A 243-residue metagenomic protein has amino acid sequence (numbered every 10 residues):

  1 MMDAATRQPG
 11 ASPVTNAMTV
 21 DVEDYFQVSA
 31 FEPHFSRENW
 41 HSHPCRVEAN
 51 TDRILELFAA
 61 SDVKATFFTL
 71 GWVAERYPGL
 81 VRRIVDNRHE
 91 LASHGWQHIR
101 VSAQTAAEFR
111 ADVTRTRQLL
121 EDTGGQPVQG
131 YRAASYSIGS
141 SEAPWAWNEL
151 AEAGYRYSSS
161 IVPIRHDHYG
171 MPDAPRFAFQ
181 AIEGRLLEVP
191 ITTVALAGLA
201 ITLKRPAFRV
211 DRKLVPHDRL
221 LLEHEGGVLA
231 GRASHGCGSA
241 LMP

Functional and structural regions predicted by a protein language model:
M2-G10, Q126-Q129, A133-A233: Active-site-adjacent pocket scaffolds in enzyme catalytic domains
D3-E90: Active-site beta->alpha N-cap acidic-glycine motif
N16, A65, A230-S239: Generic beta-sheet signal
T19, V28, C237-P243: Short acidic/histidine-rich active-site segments
E38-S42, R46, Q104-A111, A207-L214: Alpha-helix N-cap and loop-to-helix initiation/capping positions
V47, T51, Y77, F109 (+2 more regions): Aromatic/hydrophobic pocket-lining residues that form the small-molecule binding cavity in soluble enzyme cores
L57, R83, L119-D122, E149 (+1 more regions): Alpha-helical scaffold elements within enzyme catalytic domains, especially in hydrolases
S61-A143, Y155, S160-D167, P190-A195: Metal-dependent polysaccharide deacetylase catalytic core of the NodB/CE4 family, i.e., the active-site-bearing domain
